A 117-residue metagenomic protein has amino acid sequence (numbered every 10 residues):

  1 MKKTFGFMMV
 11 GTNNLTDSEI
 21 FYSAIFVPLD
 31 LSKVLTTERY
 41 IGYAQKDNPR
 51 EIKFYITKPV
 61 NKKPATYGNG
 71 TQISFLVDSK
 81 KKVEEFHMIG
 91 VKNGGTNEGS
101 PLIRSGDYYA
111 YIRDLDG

Functional and structural regions predicted by a protein language model:
K2-F7, G68-Q72: Short, solvent-exposed beta-strand edge segments and adjacent coil->beta transition regions
K3, H87-G117: Vicinal oxygen chelate
M9, A44, T57, L102 (+1 more regions): Residue-level detector of conserved, well-ordered beta-strand and adjacent loop positions that form binding/recognition
M9-I52: Core segments of cupin and vicinal oxygen chelate
N13-N14, D78, S105: Residues that cap or flank secondary-structure elements
D17-I20, A24-V27, K81-K92: Replace "anionic and nucleotidyl ligands
T37, N69, G106: Exposed loop/turn and edge beta-strand positions of beta-sandwich/beta-sheet ligand-binding modules
Q45-E85: Long, continuous compositionally biased terminal/linker segments
